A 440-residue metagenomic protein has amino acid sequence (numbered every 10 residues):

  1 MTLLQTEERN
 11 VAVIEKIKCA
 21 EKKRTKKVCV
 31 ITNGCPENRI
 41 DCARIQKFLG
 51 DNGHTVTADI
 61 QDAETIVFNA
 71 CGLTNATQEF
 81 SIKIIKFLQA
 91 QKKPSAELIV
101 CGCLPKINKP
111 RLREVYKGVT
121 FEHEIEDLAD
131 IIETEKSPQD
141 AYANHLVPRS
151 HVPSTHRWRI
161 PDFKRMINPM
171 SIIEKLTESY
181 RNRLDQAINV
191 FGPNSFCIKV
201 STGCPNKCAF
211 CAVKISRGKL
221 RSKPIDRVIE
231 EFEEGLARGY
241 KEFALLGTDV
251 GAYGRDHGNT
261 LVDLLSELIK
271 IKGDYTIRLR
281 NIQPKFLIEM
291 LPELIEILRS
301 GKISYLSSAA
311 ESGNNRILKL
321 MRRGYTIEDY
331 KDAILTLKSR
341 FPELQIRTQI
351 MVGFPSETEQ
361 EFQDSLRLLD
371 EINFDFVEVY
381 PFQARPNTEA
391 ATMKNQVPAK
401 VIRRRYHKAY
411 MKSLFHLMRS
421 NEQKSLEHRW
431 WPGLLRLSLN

Functional and structural regions predicted by a protein language model:
T2-D249, E328-S339, R367-E371, E378-Y380 (+4 more regions): Proteins enriched for Cys/Gly/acidic motifs involved in redox and nucleic-acid/cofactor modification
K83, R227, D263, E289-E293 (+1 more regions): Short, conserved clusters of charged catalytic residues that mark active-site and nucleotide-handling motifs
L98, G102, I107, A237-E359: Conserved SAM/AdoMet-binding glycine-rich loop
R113-I131, V262-D274, I295-Y305, D364-F376: Structural recognition of alpha->loop->beta junctions
G218-R221, R280, R323, P355 (+2 more regions): Hydrophobic alpha-helical scaffolding
S308, Q349, L369, V377 (+1 more regions): Hydrophobic, well-ordered secondary-structure elements that form the walls of internal hydrophobic environments
A391-M393: Anionic-ligand binding region
